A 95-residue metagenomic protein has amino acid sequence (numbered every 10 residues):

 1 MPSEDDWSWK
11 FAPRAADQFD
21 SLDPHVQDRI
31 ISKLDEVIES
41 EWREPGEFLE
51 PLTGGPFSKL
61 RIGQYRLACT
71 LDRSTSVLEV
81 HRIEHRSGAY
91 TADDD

Functional and structural regions predicted by a protein language model:
M1-K33: Arg/Lys-rich, positively charged N-terminal/basic patches that mediate binding to nucleic acids
M1-S8, D28, I62, T70-D95: Enriched for short, Lys/Arg-rich terminal
R14, F57, H85: Residues that form or immediately flank small-molecule/cofactor binding pockets and catalytic motifs
A16, A68-T70: Short, surface-exposed helix/turn micro-motifs that flank interaction/cofactor sites
D17, E44-E47, H85: Residue-level signal for pocket-adjacent positions within structured domains
Q18, F48-P51, E79: Residue-level recognition of specific faces of alpha-helices
D35-L60: A short, surface-exposed loop/turn module that caps and links secondary-structure elements
